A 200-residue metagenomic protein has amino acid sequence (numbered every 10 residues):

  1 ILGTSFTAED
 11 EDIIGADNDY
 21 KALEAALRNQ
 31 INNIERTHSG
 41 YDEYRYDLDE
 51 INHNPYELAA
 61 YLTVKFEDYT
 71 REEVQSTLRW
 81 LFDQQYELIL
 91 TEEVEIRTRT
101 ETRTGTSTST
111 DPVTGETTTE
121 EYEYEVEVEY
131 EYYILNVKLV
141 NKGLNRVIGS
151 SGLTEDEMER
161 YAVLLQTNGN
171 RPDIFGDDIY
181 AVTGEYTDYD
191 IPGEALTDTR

Functional and structural regions predicted by a protein language model:
I1-T199: Membrane-proximal envelope biogenesis segments
